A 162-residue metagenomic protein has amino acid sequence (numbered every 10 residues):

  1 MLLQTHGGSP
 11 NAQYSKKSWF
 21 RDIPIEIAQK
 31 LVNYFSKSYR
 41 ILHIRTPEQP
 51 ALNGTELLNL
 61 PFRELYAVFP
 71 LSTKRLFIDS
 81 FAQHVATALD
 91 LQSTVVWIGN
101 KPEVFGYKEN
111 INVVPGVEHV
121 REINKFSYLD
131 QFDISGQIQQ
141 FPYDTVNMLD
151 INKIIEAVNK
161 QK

Functional and structural regions predicted by a protein language model:
M1-K16: Conserved donor-binding/catalytic core segment of Leloir-type glycosyltransferases
M1-Q4, Q92-V95, I151, V158-K162: A general secondary-structure boundary signal
A12-E103, N110: Donor-binding and catalytic core of enzymes assembling or modifying cell-surface/extracellular glycoconjugates
E109-K162: Leloir-type glycosyltransferase catalytic cores
